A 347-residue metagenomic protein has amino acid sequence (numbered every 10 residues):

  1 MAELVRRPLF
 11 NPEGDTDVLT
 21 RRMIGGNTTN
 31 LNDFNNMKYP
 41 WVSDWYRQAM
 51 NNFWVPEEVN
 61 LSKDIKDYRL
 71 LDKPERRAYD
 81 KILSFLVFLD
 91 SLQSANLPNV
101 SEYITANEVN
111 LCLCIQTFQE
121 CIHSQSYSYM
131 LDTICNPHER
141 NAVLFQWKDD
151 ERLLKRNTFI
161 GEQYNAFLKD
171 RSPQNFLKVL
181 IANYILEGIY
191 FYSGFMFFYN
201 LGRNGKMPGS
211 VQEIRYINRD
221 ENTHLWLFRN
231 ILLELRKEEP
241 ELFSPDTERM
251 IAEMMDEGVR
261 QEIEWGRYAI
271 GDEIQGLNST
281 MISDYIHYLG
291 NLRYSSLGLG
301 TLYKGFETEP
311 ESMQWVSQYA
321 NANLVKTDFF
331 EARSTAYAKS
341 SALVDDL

Functional and structural regions predicted by a protein language model:
M1-K63, Y68-L71, E75, N107-L111 (+1 more regions): Extreme N-terminal leader/anchor segments
E3-T28, P240-L347: Extended, helix-rich structural scaffolds rather than catalytic motifs
F10, D33-N36, K73, N107 (+4 more regions): Intrinsic disorder
S62-F85, E102-I104, V143-I185, G202-P208 (+1 more regions): Acidic/His metal-coordination segments adjacent to aromatic residues that form catalytic metal sites in metalloenzymes
L86-S94, Q116-Y127, L131, D150-T158 (+5 more regions): Alpha-helical transition-metal enzyme core signature, strongest for iron centers
Q93, L97-L168: Long, hydrophobic, well-ordered secondary-structure blocks that form the structural core and pocket-lining surfaces
N99-L111, D132-N141, F167-L180, M196-Y216 (+2 more regions): Inter-helical turn/loop segments and adjacent helix faces that build the functional surface of alpha-helical bundle
